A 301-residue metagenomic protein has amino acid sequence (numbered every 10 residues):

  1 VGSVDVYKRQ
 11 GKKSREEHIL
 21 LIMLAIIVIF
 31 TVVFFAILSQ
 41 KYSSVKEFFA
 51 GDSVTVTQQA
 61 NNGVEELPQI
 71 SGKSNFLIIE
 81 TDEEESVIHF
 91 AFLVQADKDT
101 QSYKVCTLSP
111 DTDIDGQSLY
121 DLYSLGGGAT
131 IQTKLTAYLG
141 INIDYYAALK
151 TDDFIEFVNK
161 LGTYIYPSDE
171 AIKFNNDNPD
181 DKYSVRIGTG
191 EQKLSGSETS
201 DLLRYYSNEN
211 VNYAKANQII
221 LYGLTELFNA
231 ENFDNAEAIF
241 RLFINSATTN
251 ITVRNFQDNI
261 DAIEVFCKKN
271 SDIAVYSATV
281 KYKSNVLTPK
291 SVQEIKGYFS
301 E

Functional and structural regions predicted by a protein language model:
G2-Y7: Short, small-residue-biased leader/transition segments that mark boundaries at the very start of proteins
G11-V105: Entry/capping segment at the start of metal-dependent catalytic domains with acidic active-site entry clusters
Q59-N61, L77, E83-E85, T100 (+3 more regions): C-terminal solvent-exposed extensions
S71-K73, S86-A91, T100-V105, T130 (+5 more regions): Extracytoplasmic
F90, G128-T136, T151-I155, N159 (+7 more regions): Extracytoplasmic/secreted envelope proteins and their assembly/folding machinery, especially bacterial periplasmic
Y103-G126, E170-I187: Flexible, solvent-exposed short loops/turns enriched in glycine
Y120-D144: Membrane-embedded segments
N159-A238: Flexible, polar/acidic helix-loop-strand segments at domain edges
